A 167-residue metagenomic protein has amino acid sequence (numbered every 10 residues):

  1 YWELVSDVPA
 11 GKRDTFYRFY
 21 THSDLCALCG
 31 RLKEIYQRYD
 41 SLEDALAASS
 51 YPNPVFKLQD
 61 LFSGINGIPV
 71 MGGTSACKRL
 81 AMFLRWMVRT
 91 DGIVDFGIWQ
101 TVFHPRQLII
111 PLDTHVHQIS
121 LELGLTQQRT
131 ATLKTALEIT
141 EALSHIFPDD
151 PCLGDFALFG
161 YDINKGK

Functional and structural regions predicted by a protein language model:
Y1-K167: HhH-family (HhH-GPD) DNA N-glycosylase catalytic core used in base-excision repair
